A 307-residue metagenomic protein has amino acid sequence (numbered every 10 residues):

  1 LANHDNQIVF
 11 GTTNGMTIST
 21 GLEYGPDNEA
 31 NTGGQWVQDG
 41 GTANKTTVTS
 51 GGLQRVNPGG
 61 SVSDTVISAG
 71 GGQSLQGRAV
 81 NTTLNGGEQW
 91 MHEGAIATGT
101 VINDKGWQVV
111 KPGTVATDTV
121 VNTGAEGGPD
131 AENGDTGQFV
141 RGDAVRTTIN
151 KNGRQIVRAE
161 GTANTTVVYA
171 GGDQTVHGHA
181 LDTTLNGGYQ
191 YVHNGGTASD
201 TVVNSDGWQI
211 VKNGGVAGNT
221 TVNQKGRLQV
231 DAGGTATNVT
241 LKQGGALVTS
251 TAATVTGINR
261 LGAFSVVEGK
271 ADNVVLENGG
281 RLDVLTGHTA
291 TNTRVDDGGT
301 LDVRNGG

Functional and structural regions predicted by a protein language model:
L1, V203, V222: Calmodulin-binding IQ motif alpha-helix
H4-N6, G11-M16, G21-L22, G33-Q35 (+30 more regions): The right-handed parallel beta-helix/beta-solenoid scaffold, focusing on the short coil/turn and N-cap positions
P26-N28: Surface-exposed intrinsically disordered loops and tails
